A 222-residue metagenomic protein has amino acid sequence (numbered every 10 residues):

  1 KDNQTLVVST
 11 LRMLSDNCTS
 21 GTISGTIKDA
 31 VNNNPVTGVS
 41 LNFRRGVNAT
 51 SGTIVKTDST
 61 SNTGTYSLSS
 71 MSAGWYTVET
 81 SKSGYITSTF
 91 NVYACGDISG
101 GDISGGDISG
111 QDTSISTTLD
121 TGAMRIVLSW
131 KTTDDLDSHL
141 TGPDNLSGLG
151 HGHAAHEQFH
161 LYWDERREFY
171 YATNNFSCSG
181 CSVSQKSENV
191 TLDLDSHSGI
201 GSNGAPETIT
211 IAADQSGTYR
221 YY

Functional and structural regions predicted by a protein language model:
K1-T5, V78-D112: Structured interaction patches on ligand/partner-binding surfaces of diverse proteins
V7-T22, S109-T121: Beta-strand-rich domain onsets/edges
G21-D29, L41, G64, M124-L128: A short, amphipathic beta-strand motif
G25, T60-S69, I108, T113 (+2 more regions): Glycine-centered loop-to-beta-strand initiation motif
P35-T37, R45-S67: Short, acidic Ser/Thr/Gly-rich low-complexity loop/linker segments typical of extracellular and cell-surface proteins
T65-W75, T210-S216: Short Pro-Gly-centered beta-turn/loop motif in secreted/extracellular proteins
S72-G84, Y219-Y222: A short, solvent-exposed beta-strand micro-motif common in secreted/extracellular proteins
I115-Y222: Intrinsic-disorder/low-complexity signal
